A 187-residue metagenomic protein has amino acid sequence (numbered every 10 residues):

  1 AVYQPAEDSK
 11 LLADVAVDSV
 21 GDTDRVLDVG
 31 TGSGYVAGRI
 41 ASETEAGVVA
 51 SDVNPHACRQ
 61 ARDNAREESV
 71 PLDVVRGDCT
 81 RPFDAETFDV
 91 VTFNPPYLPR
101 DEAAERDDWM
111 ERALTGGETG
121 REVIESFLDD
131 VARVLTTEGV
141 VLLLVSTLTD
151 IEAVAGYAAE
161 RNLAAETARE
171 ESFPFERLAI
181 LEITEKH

Functional and structural regions predicted by a protein language model:
A1-A6: Class I SAM-dependent methyltransferase Rossmann-like catalytic core, especially the SAM/SAH-binding loop
E7-R106: Conserved SAM/SAH cofactor-binding pocket of Class I
Y97-L98, G117, R121, S146-D150: Short "lid" loop at the C-terminus of a central beta-strand within the Rossmann-like core of SAM-dependent
D107-V134: Glycine-rich S-adenosyl-L-methionine
E125-D129, L148-A159: Short alpha-helix
L135-V140: Short glycine-dipeptide loop
L142-A153, S172: Acceptor-substrate binding/catalytic loop of class I
R161, E170-H187: Core SAM-dependent methyltransferase catalytic element
